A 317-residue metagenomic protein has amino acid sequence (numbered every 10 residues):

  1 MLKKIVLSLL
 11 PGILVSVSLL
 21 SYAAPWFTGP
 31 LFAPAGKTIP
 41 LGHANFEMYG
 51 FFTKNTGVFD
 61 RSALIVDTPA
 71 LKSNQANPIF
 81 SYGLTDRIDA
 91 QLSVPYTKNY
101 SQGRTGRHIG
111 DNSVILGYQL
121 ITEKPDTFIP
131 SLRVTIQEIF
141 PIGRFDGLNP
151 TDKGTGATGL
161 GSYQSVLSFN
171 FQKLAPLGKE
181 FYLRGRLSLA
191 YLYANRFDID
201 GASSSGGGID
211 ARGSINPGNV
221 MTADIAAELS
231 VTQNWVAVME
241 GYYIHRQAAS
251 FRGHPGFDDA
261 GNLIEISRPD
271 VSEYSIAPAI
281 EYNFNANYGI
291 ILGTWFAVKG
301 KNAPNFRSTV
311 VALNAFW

Functional and structural regions predicted by a protein language model:
L20-V58, K124-R133: Outer-membrane beta-barrel biogenesis signature
A35-H43, R87, T122-L132, P176-L183 (+3 more regions): Short loop/turn motifs that connect adjacent beta-strands in outer-membrane beta-barrel proteins
G42-Y49, G156-D259: Detector for outer-membrane/organellar transmembrane beta-barrel domains, recognizing the amphipathic beta-strand
F46, P78-Y82, V114-Y118, I136 (+6 more regions): Residues on the lipid-exposed face of transmembrane beta-strands in outer-membrane beta-barrel proteins
M48-K54, L92-Y96, V134-F140, G185-Y193 (+3 more regions): Transmembrane beta-barrel strands of outer-membrane/channel proteins
F51-Q75, T155: Surface-exposed strand-loop-strand hairpins of Gram-negative outer-membrane beta-barrel proteins
G57-V66, I209-W317: Outer membrane beta-barrel transmembrane domains
K72-A76, R107-V114, P130, G159-S165 (+3 more regions): Residues that define the transmembrane beta-barrel architecture of outer-membrane proteins
